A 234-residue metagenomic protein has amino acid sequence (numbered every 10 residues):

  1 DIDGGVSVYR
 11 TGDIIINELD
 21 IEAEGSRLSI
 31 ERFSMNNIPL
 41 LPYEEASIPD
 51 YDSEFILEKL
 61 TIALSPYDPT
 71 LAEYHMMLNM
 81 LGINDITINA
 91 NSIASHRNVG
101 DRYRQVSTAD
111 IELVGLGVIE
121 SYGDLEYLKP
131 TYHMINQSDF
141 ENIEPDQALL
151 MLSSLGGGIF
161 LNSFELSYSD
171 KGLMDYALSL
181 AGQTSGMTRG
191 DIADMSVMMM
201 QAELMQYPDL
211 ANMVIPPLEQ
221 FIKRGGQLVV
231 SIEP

Functional and structural regions predicted by a protein language model:
D1-P234: Glycine-rich, small/hydroxylated-residue low-complexity segments
